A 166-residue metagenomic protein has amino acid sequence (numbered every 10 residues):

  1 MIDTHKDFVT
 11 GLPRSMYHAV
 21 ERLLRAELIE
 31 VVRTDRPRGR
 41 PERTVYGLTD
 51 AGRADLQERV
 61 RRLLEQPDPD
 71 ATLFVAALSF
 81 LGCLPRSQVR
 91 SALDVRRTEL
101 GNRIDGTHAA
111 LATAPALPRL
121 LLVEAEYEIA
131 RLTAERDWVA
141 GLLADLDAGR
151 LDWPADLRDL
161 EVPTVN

Functional and structural regions predicted by a protein language model:
M1-D68: Basic helix-turn-helix/winged-helix DNA-binding cores and closely related short helical interaction motifs
Q57-D105: Amphipathic alpha-helical dimerization/coiled-coil segments that flank or bridge DNA-binding/regulatory modules
R86, L93, P118-L121, A125 (+1 more regions): Amphipathic alpha-helical coiled-coil segments and their boundaries
L93, L100-L111, L132, V139: Non-transmembrane amphipathic alpha-helical segments
T107-Y127: Acidic interhelical loop/turn segments
I129-D147, L151: Short, contiguous alpha-helical
P154-N166: Actinobacteria-biased recognition of intrinsically disordered, low-complexity terminal regions
